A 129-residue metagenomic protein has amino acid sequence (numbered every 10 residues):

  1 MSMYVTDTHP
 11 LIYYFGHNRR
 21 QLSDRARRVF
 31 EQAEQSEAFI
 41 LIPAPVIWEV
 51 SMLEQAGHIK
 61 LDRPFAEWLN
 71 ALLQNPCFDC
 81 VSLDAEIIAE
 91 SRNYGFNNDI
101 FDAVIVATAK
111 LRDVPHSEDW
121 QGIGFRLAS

Functional and structural regions predicted by a protein language model:
M1-I42, A56-A71: Short, well-structured N-terminal submotif of metal-dependent ribonuclease cores
T6-H9, P43, N98-D99, W120-Q121: Histidine- and aromatic-rich ligand-binding microenvironments
L11, I47, I88, I123-G124: A generic structural signal for short hydrophobic patches within well-formed alpha-helices
Y13-F15, L53, E90, R126: Residues that scaffold the ATP/ADP-binding catalytic core of kinase and kinase-like folds
I42-P45, V104: Aromatic- and histidine-enriched alpha-helix N-cap/loop-to-helix transition segments that scaffold the rims
V50: Phosphate/NTP-binding elements of NTP-utilizing enzymes
K60-D62, N70, Q74-D119: Active-site neighborhoods of divalent-metal-dependent phosphate/nucleic-acid chemistry enzymes
E118-S129: Short, basic/aromatic-enriched C-terminal tail that caps enzymatic domains
